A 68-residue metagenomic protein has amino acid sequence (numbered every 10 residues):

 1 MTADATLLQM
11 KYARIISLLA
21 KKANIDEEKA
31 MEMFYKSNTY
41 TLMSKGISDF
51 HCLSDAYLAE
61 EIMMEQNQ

Functional and structural regions predicted by a protein language model:
M1-Q68: C-terminal alpha-helical interaction appendages
